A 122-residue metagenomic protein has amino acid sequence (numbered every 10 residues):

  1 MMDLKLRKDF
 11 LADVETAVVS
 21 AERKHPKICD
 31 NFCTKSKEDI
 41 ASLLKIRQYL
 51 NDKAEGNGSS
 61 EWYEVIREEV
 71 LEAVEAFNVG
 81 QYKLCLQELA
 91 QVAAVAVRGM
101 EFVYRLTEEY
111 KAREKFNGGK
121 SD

Functional and structural regions predicted by a protein language model:
M1-D122: Flexible "arm" and connector segments at domain edges
